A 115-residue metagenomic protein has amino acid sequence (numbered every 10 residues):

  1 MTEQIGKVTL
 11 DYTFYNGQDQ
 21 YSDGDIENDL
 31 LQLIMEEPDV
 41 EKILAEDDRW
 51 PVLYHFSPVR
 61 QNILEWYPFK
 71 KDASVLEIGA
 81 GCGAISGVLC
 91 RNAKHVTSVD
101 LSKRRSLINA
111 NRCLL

Functional and structural regions predicted by a protein language model:
M1-I34: N-terminal auxiliary segments of SAM/dcSAM-dependent transferases
L44-S57: Class I SAM-dependent methyltransferase Rossmann-like catalytic core, especially the SAM/SAH-binding loop
Y54-D72: Conserved alpha-helix/loop element of class I SAM-dependent methyltransferases that forms part of the SAM/SAH-binding
D72-G81: Conserved class I S-adenosyl-L-methionine
C82-A93: Conserved SAM-binding loop of SAM-dependent methyltransferases across substrates and taxa, primarily the Class I
H95-V99: Short beta-strand element of Class I
S102: Conserved SAM/SAH-binding beta-strand->alpha-helix loop
N109-A110: Conserved SAM-binding loop
